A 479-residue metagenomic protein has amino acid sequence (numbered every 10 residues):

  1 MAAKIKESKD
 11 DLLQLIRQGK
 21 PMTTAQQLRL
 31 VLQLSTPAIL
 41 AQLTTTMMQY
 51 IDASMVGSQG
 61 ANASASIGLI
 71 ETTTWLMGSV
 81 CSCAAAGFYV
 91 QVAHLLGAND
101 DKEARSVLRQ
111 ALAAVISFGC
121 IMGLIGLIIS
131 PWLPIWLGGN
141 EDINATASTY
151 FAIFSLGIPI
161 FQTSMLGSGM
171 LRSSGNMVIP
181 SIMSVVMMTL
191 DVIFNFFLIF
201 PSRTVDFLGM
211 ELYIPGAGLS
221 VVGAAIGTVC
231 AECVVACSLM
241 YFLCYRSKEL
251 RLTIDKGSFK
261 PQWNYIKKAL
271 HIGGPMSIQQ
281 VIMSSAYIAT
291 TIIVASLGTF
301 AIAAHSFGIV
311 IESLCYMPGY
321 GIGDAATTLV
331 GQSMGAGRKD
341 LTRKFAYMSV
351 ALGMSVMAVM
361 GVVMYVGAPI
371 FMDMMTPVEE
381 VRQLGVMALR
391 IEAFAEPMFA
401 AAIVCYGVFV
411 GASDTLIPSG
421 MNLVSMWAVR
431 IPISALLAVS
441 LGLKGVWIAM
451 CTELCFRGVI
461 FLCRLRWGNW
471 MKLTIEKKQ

Functional and structural regions predicted by a protein language model:
M1-A38, V92-P159, D206-G273, V330-A395 (+1 more regions): Short alpha-helical transmembrane segments in multi-pass integral membrane proteins
M22-S54, S58-Q59, W75-G87, Q91 (+5 more regions): N-terminal transmembrane alpha-helices
V31, G126, G169, N195 (+9 more regions): Structural signal for membrane-spanning alpha-helices in multi-pass inner-membrane proteins, emphasizing helix cores
Q33-D52, I153, S164, A231-V235 (+4 more regions): Transmembrane helical elements of multi-pass membrane transporters/channels
L43-A65, P134-E141, F197-S202, E211 (+5 more regions): Helix-terminus/linker motif at the lipid-water interface of multi-pass membrane proteins
S64-L127, F161-P180, T291, A304-A368 (+1 more regions): Small-residue-rich hydrophobic transmembrane alpha-helices
L76-S79, D191-N195, A236-M240, L314-M317 (+3 more regions): Hydrophobic transmembrane alpha-helices of multi-pass small-molecule transporters
A85, Y89, F154-R172, P180-M188 (+6 more regions): Short runs within selected transmembrane alpha-helices of multi-pass transporters and secretion channels
